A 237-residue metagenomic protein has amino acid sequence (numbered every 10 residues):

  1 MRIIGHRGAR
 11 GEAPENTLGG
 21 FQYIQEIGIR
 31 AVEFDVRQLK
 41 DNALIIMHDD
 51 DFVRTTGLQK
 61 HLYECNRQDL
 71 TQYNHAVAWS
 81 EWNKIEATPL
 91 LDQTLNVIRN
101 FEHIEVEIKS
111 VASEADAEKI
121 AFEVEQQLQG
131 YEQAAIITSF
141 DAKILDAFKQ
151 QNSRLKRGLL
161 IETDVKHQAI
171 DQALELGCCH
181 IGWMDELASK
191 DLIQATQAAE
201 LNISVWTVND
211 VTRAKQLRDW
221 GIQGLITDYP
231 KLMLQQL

Functional and structural regions predicted by a protein language model:
M1-L237: Phosphate-group recognition and catalysis centered on beta-loop-alpha active-site segments
